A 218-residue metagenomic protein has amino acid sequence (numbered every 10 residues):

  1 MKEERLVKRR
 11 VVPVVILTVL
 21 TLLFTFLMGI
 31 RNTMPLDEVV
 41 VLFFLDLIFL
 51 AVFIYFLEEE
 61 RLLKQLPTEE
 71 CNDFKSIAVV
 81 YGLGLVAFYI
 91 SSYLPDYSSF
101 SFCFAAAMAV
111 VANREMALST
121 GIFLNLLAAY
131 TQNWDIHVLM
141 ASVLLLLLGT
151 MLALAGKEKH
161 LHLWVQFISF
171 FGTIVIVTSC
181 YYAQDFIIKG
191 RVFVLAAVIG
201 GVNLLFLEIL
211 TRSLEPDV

Functional and structural regions predicted by a protein language model:
M1-V79, Y181-Y182, K189: Membrane topogenic helices and adjacent juxtamembrane segments
L36-V40, L94-F100, D135-M140, K189-G190: Short, aromatic-rich membrane-interface segments at the entry and exit of alpha-helical transmembrane domains
L50-S92, A105-F186, V194, G200-E208 (+1 more regions): Short helix-perturbing small/polar motifs within transmembrane alpha-helices
L214-V218: Membrane-proximal helical linkers
